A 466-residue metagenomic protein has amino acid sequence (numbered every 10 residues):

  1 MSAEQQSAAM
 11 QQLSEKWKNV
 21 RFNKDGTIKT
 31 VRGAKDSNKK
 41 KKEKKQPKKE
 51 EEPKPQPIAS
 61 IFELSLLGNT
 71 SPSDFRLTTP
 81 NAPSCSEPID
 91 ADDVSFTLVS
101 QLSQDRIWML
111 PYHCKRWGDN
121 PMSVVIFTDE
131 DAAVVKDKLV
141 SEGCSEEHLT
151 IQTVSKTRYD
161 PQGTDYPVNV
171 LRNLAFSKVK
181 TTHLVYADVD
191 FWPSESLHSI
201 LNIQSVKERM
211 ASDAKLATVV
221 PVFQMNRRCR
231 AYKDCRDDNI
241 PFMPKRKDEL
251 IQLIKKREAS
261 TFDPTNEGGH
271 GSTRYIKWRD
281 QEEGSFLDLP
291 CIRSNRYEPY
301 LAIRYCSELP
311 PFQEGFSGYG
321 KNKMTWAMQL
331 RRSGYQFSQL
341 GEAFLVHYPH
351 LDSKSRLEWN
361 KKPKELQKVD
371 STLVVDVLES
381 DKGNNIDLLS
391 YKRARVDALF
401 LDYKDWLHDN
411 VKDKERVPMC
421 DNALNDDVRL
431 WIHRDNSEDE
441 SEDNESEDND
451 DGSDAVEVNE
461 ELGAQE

Functional and structural regions predicted by a protein language model:
M1-M122, I126, V134-S155, Y159 (+1 more regions): Juxtamembrane luminal stem/stalk of type II transmembrane Golgi/ER carbohydrate-processing enzymes
N81-C85, R106-Y112, K136-L139, P161-G163 (+4 more regions): Eukaryotic intrinsically disordered and solvent-exposed regulatory patches
G143-T182, E195-H198: Active-site-proximal specificity loops/subdomain of glycosyltransferases
P161-G163, F176, W192-Y319, H350 (+5 more regions): Conserved catalytic core of nucleotide-sugar-dependent glycosyltransferases
F316-Y335: A short, conserved alpha-helix in the catalytic core of glycosyltransferases
F337-Y348: Catalytic beta-strand/loop signature of glycosyltransferases that borders the donor
Y348-K392: Nucleotide-sugar-dependent glycosyltransferase catalytic core
